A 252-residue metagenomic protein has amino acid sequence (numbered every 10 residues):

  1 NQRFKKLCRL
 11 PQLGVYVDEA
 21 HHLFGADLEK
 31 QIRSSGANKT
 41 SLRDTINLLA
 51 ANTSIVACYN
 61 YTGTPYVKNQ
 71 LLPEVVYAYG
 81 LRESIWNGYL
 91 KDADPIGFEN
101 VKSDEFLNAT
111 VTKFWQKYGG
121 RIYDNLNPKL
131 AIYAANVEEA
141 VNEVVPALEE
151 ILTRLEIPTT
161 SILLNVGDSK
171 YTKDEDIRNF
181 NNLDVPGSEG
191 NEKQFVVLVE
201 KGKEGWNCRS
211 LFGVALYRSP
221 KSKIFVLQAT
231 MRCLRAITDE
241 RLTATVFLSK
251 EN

Functional and structural regions predicted by a protein language model:
N1-Y16, F24-L48, R178-P186, L198-E200: Conserved RecA-like ASCE ATPase "motif II neighborhood" in helicase/translocase motors
P11-G14, T53-Y59, N191-F195: Loop/turn-to-beta-strand initiation segments
E19-H21, G202, S219, C233: Conserved Walker B
G25-A93: Post-DEXD/H (motif II) to motif III coupling segment of the RecA-like Helicase ATP-binding lobe
Q31, K102, F106-E204, P220: Conserved C-terminal RecA-like helicase domain
A50-I55, L81-Y89, A93-K102, L107-N108 (+1 more regions): Extended charged low-complexity segments that act as oligomerization/scaffolding linkers
F195-L211, A229-C233: SF2 helicase motor core recognition
Q228, R232-N252: Conserved segment of the helicase C-terminal RecA-like domain
